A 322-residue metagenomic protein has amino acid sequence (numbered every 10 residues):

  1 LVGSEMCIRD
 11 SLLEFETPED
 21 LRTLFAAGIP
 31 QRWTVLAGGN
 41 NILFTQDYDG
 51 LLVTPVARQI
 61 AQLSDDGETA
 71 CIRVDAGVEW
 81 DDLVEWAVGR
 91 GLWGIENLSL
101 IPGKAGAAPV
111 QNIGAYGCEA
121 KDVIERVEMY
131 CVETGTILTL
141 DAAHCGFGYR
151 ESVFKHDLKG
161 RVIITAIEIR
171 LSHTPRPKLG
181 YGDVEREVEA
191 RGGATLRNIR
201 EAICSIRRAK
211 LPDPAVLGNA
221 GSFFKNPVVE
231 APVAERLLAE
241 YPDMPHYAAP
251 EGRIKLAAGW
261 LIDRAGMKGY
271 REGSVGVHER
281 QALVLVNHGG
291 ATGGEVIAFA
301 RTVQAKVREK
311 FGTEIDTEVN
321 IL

Functional and structural regions predicted by a protein language model:
L1-I8: Short, small-residue-biased leader/transition segments that mark boundaries at the very start of proteins
L13-P18, I42-A61, V110-G148, D157-L171: Structural signature of FAD isoalloxazine-binding scaffolds in flavoprotein oxidoreductases
T17, L24, G39, G103 (+5 more regions): Residue-level signal for inorganic ion chemistry
P18-T23, G28-R32, V56-A108, I113 (+1 more regions): FAD-binding glycine-rich core of flavoenzymes that anchor FAD
L36-N40, H288: Glycine-rich beta-strand-to-loop/alpha-helix junction loops that act as flexible
L158-L196: A conserved active-site cap/scaffold subdomain adjacent to cofactor or substrate pockets
V188-L238: Oxyanion-binding "anion nests"
A220-L322: RNase H-like, Mg2+-dependent phosphodiesterase core, and more generally RNA phosphate-backbone-engaging helix-loop
